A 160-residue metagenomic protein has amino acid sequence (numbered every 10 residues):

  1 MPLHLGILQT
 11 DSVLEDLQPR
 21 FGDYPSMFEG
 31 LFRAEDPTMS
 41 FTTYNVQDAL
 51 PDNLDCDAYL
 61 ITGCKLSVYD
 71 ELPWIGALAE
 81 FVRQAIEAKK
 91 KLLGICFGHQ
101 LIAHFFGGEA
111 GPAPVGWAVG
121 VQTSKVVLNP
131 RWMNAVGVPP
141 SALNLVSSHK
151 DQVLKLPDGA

Functional and structural regions predicted by a protein language model:
M1, E35-P37, H104, P139 (+1 more regions): Short, structurally constrained coil/turn elements that cap an alpha-helix or connect an alpha-helix to the following
M1-E80, Q84-A88: N-terminal beta1-alpha1 cap of cysteine-dependent amidohydrolase-like domains
S12, D48-L50, H99, W117 (+1 more regions): Residue-level detector of flexible, active-site-proximal loop/helix-junction positions within diverse enzyme catalytic
S26-G30, Q100, D151: Active-site phosphate/pyrophosphate- and oxyanion-stabilizing loops and adjacent acidic/basic residues in soluble
E35, M39, L92, G108-E109 (+1 more regions): Secondary-structure boundary/capping positions in well-ordered alpha/beta enzyme cores
L50-D55, L101-A103, L154-P157: Short loop/helix-cap segments at secondary-structure boundaries that form the rim of catalytic
T62-P130: Cysteine-nucleophile active-site neighborhood
F106-A160: Pocket-forming structural segment of enzyme catalytic cores
